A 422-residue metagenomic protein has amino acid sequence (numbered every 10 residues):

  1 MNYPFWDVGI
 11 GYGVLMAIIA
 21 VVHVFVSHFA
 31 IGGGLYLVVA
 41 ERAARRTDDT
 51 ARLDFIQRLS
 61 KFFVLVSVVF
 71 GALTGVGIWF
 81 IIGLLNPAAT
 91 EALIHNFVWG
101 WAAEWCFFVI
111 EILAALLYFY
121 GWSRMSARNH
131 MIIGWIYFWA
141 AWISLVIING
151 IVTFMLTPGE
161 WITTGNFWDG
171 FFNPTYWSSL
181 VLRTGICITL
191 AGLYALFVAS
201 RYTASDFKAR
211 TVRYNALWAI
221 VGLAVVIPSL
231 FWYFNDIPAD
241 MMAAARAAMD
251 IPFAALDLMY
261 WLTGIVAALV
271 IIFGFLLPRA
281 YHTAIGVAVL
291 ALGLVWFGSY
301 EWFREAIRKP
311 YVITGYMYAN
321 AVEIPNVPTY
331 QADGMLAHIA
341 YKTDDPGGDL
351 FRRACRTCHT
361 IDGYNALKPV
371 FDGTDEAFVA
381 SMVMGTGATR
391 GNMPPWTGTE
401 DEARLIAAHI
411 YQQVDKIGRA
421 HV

Functional and structural regions predicted by a protein language model:
M1-G334: Polytopic transmembrane helical bundles with strong interfacial aromatic enrichment
P238-M241, T357, Y364-L367: Flexible loop/turn segments at secondary-structure boundaries
V312-M317, T357, F371-A377: Active/binding-pocket-proximal capping segment
I324-L350: Electrostatic cytochrome c docking/interface patches
Y341-T360, A377: Sequence/structural segment immediately N-terminal to covalent heme-attachment motifs in c-type and related
D362-G418: Extracytoplasmic electron-transfer domains, predominantly the class I c-type cytochrome c fold
A420-V422: Conserved small/polar residues in nucleotide/adenosyl-binding loops
